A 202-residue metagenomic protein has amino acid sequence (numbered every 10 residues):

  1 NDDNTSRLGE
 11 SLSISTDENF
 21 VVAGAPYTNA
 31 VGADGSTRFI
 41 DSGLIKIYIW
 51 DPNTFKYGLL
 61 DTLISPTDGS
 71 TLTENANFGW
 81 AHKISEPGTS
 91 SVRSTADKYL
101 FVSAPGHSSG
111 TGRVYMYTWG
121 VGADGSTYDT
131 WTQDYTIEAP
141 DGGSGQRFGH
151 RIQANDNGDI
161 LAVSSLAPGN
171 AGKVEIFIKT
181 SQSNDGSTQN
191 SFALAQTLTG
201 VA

Functional and structural regions predicted by a protein language model:
N1-A202: Conserved beta-strand/short-helix segments that make up beta-rich extracellular adhesion/recognition modules
